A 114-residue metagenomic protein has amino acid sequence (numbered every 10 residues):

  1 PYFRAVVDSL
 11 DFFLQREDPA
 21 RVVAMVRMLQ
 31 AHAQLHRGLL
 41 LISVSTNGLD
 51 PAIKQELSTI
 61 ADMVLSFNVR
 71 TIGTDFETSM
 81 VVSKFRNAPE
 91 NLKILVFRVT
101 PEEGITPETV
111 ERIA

Functional and structural regions predicted by a protein language model:
P1-I60: P-loop NTPase motor core
F12-Q15, V99-P101, P107: Generic structural "secondary-structure junction" signal
V44-G104: Phosphate-binding/switch region of NTP-binding enzymes
P107-A114: Short, charged, intrinsically disordered terminal tails
